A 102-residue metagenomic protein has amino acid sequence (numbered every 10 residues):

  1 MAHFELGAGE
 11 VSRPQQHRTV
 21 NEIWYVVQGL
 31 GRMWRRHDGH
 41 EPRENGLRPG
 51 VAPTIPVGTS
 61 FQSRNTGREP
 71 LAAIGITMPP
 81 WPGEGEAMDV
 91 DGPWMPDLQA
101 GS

Functional and structural regions predicted by a protein language model:
M1-P14, V20-N21: A short glycine-rich, His/Asp/Glu-containing loop-to-beta-strand
H3, I23, R43-N45: Short, surface-exposed secondary-structure edge patches
A8, R18-V20, V27, V57 (+1 more regions): Short loop/turn positions at the edges of beta-strands in beta-sheet-rich folds
R13-Q15, M33-R35, I55, F61-R68: Short beta-strand His + acidic residue motifs that chelate non-heme Fe in jelly-roll/DSBH and cupin folds
T19-R32, R36-D38: Glycine- and acidic-residue-biased ligand/ion/polar-headgroup-sensing regions
H37-V57: Short acidic-glycine-tyrosine-enriched beta hairpin
Q62-S102: Double-stranded beta-helix
